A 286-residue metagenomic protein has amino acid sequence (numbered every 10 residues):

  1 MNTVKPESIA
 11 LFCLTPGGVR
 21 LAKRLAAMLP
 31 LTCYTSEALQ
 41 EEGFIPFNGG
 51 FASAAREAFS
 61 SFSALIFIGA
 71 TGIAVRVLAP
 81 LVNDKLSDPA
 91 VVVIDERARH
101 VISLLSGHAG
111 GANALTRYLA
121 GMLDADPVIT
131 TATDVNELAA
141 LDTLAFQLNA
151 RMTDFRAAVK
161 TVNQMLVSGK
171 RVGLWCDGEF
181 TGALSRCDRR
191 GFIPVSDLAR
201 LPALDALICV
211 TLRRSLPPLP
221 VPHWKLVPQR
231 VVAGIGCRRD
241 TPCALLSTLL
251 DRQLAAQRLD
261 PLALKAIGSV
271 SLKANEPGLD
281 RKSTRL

Functional and structural regions predicted by a protein language model:
K5-L11: Extreme N-terminal starter segment of soluble prokaryotic enzymes
L14, G18-R24, L29-L31, L39 (+7 more regions): Conserved mixed alpha/beta catalytic, RNA-binding, or beta-rich assembly cores of soluble enzyme, regulatory
G50-A55: Short acidic active-site motifs
E276-L279: Short acidic, Gly/Pro-enriched loop/turn segments at secondary-structure junctions
T284-L286: Conserved small/polar residues in nucleotide/adenosyl-binding loops
